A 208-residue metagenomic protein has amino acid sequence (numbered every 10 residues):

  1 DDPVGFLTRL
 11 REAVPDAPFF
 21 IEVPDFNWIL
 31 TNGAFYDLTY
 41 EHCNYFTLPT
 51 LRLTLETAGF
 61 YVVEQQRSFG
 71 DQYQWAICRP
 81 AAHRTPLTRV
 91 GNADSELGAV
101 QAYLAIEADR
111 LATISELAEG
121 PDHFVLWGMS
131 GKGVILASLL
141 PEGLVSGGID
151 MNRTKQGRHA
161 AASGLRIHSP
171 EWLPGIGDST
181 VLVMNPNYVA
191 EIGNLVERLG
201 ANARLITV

Functional and structural regions predicted by a protein language model:
D1-G33, Y45-F60, C78, V134-I135 (+4 more regions): Conserved SAM-binding loop
G33-T39, D94: Short glycine/proline- and charge-enriched loop/turn segments that cap or connect secondary-structure elements
E41-H42, V183: Residue-level marker of alpha-helix boundaries and capping positions
H42-F46, R67: Extended, H/D-rich, highly charged conserved domains that either
F60-D71: Conserved S-adenosyl-L-methionine
W75-V208: Hydrophobic, well-ordered beta-alpha structural blocks that scaffold small-molecule cofactor pockets
